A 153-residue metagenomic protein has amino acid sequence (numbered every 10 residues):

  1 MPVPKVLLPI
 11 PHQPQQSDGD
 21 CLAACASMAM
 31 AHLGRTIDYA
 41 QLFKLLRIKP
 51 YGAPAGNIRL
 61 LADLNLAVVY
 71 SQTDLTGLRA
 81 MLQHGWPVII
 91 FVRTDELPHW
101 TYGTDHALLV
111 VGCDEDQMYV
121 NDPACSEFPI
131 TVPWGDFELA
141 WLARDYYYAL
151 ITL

Functional and structural regions predicted by a protein language model:
M1-P4, L46-P50, Q83, T101 (+1 more regions): Noncatalytic regulatory segments and standalone regulatory/sensor domains
M1-Y51, L75, T94, T101 (+2 more regions): Active-site-adjacent structural segments surrounding the nucleophilic cysteine of cysteine proteases and isopeptidases
A24, M28, G56-R59, G77 (+1 more regions): Extracytoplasmic/secreted proteins, especially bacterial periplasmic and envelope-associated proteins
P50-A62: Short, charged N-terminal beta->alpha structural module
R59-H84: Helix-adjacent hinge/juxtasegments
T73, R93-D95, P123: Histidine- and/or cysteine-centered catalytic micro-motif in compact active-site loops
V88-V92: A short, Trp-centered hydrophobic/proline-enriched beta-strand micro-motif
G103-A107: Short, surface-exposed coil-to-beta transition loops
